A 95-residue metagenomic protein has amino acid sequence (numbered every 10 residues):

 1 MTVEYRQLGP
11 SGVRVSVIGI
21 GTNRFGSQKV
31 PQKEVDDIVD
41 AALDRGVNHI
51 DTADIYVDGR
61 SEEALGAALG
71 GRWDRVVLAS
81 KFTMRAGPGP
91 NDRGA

Functional and structural regions predicted by a protein language model:
M1-S80, M84-P88: N-terminal binding-site loop/beta-alpha segment at the start of enzyme catalytic domains that lines or forms
N91-A95: Short, intrinsically disordered, charge-balanced linker/junction segments flanking boundaries in proteins
